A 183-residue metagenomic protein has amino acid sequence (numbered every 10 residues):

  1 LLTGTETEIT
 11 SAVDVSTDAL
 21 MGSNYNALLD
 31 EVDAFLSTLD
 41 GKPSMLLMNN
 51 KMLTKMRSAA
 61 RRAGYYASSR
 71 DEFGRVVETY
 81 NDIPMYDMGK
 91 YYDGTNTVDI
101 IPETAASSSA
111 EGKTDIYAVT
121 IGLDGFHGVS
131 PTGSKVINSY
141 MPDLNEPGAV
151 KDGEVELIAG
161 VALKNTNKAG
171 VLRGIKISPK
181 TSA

Functional and structural regions predicted by a protein language model:
L2-S23, S58-A183: Sequence/fold signature of self-assembling virion shell proteins
S23-Y65, F73: Ordered core of a single globular domain
